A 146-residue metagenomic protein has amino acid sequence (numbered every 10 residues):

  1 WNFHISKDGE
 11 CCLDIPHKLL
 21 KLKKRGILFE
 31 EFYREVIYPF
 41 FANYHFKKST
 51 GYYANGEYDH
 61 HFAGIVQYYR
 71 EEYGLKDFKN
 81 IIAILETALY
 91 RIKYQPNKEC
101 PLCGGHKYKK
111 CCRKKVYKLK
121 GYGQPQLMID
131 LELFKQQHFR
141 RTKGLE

Functional and structural regions predicted by a protein language model:
W1-I65, Y108: Glycine-centered motif in EGF-like
D59-D77, L127, T142-G144: Extended, composition-driven regions rather than compact fold-specific motifs
I84-Q95: Short, flexible, mixed-charge glycine/proline-rich loop motifs that serve as phosphate/nucleic-acid-contacting
P96-H106: Short Cys/His-rich zinc-binding micro-motifs
K110-R113: Cysteine-centered loop/knuckle micro-motif
Y122: Extracellular/periplasmic metallocenter environments
Q126-E146: Long, charge-rich boundary regions
